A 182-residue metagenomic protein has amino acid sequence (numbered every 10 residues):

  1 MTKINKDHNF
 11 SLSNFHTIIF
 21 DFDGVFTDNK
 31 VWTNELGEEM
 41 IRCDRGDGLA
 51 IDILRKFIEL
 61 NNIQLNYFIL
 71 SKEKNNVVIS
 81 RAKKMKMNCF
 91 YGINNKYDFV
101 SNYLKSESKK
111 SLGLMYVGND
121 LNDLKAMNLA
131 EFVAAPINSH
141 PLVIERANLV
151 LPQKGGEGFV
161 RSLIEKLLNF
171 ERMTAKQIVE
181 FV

Functional and structural regions predicted by a protein language model:
M1-N95: Alpha-helical substrate-recognition element adjacent to the catalytic core
L60-I63, V77-V182: C-terminal cap/substrate-recognition subdomain and adjoining C-terminal extension of metal-dependent phosphatase-like
